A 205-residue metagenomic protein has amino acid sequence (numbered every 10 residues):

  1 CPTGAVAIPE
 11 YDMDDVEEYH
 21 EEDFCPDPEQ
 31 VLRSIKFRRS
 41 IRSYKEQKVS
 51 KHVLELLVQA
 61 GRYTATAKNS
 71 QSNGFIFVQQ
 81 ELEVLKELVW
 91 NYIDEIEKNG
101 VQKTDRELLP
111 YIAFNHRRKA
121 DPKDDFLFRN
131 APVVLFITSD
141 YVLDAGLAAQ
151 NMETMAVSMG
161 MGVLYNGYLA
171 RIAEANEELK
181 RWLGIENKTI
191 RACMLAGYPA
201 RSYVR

Functional and structural regions predicted by a protein language model:
P2-R205: Acidic, surface-exposed loops and disordered segments
